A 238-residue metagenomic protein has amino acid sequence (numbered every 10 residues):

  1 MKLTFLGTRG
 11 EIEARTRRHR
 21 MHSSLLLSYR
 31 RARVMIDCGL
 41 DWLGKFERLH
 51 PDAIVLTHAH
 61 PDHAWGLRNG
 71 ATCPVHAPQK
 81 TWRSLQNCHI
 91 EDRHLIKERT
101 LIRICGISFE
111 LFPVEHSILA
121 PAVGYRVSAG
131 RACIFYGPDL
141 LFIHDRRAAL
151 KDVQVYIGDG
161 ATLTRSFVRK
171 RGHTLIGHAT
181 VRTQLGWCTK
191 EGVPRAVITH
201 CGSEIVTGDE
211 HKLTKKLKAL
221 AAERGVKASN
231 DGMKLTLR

Functional and structural regions predicted by a protein language model:
M1-E47, P121-P138, V155: Conserved beta-strand hairpin/beta-sheet module of binuclear metal-dependent hydrolase folds, prominently
T8-G10, C38-D41, H58-A59, K80 (+5 more regions): Active-site metal-binding loops of divalent metal-dependent hydrolases
V34, G39-A77, D152-Y156: Active-site metal-binding motif and surrounding structural segment of the metallo-beta-lactamase
P51-V55, T72-V75, C88-R99, G106-F109 (+3 more regions): Active-site regions of enzymes building and remodeling cell-envelope glycoconjugates
H60-W65, W82-S84, T100, S117-L119 (+3 more regions): Active-site environment of divalent metal-dependent phosphoester hydrolases
W65-C73, N87, V206-K216: Metal-dependent catalytic neighborhoods of phosphoester/phosphodiester hydrolases
A77-G130, S229, L235-L237: Metallo-beta-lactamase
I143-M233: Cap/insert and terminal regions of metallo-dependent hydrolase folds
